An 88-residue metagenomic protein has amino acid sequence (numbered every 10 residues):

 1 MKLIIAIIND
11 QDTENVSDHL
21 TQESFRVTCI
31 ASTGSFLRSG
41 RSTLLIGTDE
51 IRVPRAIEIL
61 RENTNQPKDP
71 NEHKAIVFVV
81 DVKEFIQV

Functional and structural regions predicted by a protein language model:
M1-V88: Positively charged, small/polar-rich N-terminal and surface patches that mediate targeting and assembly and bind
